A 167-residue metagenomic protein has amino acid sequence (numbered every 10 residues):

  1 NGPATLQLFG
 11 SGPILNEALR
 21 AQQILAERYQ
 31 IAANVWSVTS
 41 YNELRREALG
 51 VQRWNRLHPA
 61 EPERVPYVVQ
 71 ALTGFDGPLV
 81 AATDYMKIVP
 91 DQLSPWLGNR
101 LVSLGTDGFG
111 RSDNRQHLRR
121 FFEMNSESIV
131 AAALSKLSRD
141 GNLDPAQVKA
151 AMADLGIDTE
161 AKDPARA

Functional and structural regions predicted by a protein language model:
N1-A167: Thiamine diphosphate
